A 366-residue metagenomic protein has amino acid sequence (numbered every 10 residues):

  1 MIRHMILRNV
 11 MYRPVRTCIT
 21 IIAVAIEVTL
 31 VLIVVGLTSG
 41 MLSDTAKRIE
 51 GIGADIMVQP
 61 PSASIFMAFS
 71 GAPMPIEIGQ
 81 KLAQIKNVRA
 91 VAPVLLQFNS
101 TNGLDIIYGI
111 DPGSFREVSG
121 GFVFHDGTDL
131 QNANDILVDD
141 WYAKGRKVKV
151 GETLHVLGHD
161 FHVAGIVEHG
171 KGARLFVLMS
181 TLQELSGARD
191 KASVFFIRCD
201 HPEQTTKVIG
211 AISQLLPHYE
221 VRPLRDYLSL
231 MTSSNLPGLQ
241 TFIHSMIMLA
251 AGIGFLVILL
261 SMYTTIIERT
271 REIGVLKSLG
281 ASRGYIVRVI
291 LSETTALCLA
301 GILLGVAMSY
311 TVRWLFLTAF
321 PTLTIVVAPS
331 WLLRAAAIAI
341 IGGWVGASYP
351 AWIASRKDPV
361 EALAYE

Functional and structural regions predicted by a protein language model:
M1-T29, L42, K47, T232 (+1 more regions): N-terminal Sec/SRP start-transfer signal
P14-M41, P237-E272, T295-L304, V345: Hydrophobic alpha-helical transmembrane segments of multi-pass inner-membrane transport and secretion
T29-I106, G210-Q214, H218-E220: Hydrophobic, regular-secondary-structure patches
T45, G210-L256, T265-T270, V275-L276 (+2 more regions): Peri-transmembrane interface segments
I56, Y142-A143, A164-H169, D190-L215 (+1 more regions): A short beta-strand structural signal in non-transmembrane regions
V94-L95, G103-G113, F122-T181, K191: Hydrophobic secondary-structure segments that place a key small or acidic residue at a functional site
R271-F316, R334, I338, G342 (+1 more regions): Transmembrane alpha-helical interface segments in multi-pass membrane proteins
A328-E366: C-terminal membrane-exit region of the final transmembrane helix in multipass inner-membrane proteins
